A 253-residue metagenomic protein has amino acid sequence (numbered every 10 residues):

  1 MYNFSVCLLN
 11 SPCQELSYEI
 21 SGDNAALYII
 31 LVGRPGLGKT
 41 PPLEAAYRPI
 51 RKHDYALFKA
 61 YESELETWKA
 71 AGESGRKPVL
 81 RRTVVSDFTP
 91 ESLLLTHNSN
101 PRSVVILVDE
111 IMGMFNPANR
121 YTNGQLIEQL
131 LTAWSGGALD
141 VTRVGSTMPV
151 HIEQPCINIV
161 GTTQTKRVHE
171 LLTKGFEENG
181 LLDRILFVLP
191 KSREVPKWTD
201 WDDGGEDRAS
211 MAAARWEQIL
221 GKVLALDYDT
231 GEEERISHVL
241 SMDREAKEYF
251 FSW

Functional and structural regions predicted by a protein language model:
M1-W253: Phosphate-handling catalytic cores of nucleic-acid transaction enzymes
